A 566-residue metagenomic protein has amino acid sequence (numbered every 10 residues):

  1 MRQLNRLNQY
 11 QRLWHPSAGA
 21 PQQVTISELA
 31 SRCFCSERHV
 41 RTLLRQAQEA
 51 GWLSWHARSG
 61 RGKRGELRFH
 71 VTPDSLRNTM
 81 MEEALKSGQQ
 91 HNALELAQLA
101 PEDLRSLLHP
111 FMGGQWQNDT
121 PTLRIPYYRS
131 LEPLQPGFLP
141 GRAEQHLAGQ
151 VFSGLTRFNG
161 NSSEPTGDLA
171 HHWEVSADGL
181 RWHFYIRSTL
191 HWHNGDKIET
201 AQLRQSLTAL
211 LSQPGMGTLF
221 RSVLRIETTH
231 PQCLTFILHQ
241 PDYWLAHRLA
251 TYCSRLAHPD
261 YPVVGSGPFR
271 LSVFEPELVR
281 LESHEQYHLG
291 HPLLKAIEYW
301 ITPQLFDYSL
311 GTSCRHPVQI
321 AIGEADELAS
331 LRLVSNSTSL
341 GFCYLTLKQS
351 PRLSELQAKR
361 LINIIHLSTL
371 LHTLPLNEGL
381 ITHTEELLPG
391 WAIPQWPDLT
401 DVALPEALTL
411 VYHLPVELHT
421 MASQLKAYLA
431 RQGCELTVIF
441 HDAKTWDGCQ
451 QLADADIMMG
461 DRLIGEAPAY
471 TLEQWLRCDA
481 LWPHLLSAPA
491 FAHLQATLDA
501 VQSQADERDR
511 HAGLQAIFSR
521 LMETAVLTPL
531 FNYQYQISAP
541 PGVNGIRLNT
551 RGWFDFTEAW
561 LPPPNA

Functional and structural regions predicted by a protein language model:
G19-Q22, R41-L43, P140-R142, H172-G215: Aromatic- and charge-enriched surface segment that lines or borders ligand/interaction sites
E66, M216-Y261, S266-E275: Surface-exposed binding/hinge segments that line and control ligand-binding clefts or catalytic entry sites
P126-V175: N-terminal lobe/hinge region of extracytoplasmic solute-binding protein
Q286-L328: Ligand-site clamp/hinge motif
Q349-A392, F518-V526: Periplasmic-binding protein-like
G433-R477: Periplasmic binding protein-like
Q474-P540: Extracytoplasmic/peripheral linker and loop segments enriched in polar/acidic and small residues with frequent Thr/Pro
A539-A566: Long beta-strand-rich cores associated with HINT superfamily self-processing modules
